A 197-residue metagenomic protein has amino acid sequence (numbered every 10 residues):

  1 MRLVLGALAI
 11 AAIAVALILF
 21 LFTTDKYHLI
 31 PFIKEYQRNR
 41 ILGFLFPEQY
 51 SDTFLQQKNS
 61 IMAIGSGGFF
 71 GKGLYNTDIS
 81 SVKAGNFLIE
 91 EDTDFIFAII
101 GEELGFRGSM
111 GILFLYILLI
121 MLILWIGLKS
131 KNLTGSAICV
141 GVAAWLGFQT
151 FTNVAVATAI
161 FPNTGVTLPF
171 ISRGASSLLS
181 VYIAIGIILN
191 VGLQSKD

Functional and structural regions predicted by a protein language model:
M1-L5: Cytosolic-side transmembrane helix boundary signature
G6-R107, T134: Hydrophobic, glycine- and aromatic-enriched re-entrant/interface helices and adjoining loop segments
A7, A12, A16, M110 (+3 more regions): Generic alpha-helical transmembrane segments of integral inner-membrane proteins, especially permease/transport modules
I18-L21, L124-L128, F148, T152 (+2 more regions): Membrane-water interface at transmembrane helix exits
T24-H28, L124-K131, A159, T164 (+1 more regions): Membrane-interfacial segments
I99-E102, V142-L146, F170, G174: Transmembrane helix-bundle signature of multi-pass membrane transporters/permeases
F106-T150: Hydrophobic transmembrane alpha-helices and their immediate junctions
Q149-D197: A juxtamembrane structural motif centered on a specific transmembrane helix
